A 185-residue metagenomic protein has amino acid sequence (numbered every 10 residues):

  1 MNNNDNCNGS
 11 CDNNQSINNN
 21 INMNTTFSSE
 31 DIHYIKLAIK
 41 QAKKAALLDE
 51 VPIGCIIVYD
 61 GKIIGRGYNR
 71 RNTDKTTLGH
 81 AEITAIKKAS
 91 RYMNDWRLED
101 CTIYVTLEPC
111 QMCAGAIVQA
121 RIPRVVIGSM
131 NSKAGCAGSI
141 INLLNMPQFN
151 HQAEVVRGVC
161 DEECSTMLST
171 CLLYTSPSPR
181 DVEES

Functional and structural regions predicted by a protein language model:
N2-N24: Asparagine/serine/threonine-enriched low-complexity, disordered tracts, especially those forming N-linked glycosylation
S28-K36, Y59, G65-T170: Zn2+-dependent cytidine deaminase-like catalytic core
K40, A45-D49: Short loop/turn motifs at secondary-structure junctions and domain boundaries
L48, Y59-D60: Short, ordered coil/turn segments that flank beta-strands lining enzyme active or ligand-binding pockets
D49-E50, R121: Glycine-centered short loops/turns at secondary-structure junctions
I53-V58: Short beta-strand scaffold segments in enzyme catalytic cores
Y174-P179: Conserved small/polar residues in nucleotide/adenosyl-binding loops
